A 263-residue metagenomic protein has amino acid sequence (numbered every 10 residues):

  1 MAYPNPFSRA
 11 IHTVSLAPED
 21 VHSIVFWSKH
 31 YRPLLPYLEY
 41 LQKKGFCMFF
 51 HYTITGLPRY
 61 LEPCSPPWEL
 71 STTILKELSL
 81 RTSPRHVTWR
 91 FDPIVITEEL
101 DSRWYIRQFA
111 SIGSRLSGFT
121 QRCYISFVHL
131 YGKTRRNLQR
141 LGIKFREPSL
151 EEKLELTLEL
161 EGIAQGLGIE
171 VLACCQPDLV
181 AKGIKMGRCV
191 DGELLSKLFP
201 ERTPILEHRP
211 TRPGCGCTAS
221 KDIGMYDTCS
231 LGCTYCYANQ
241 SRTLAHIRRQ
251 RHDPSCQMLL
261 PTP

Functional and structural regions predicted by a protein language model:
M1-L61, T73-T82, R242-P263: Conserved Radical SAM active-site core
H30-R32, I54-P58, P93-V95, F127-Y131 (+1 more regions): Active-site-proximal loop/turn and secondary-structure-junction residues that shape catalytic pockets, frequently
L57-S65, P93-R103, Q139-P148: Surface-exposed cleft-lining segments at the edges of enzyme active sites
L70-N137, E159-C175: Conserved C-terminal portion of the radical SAM core fold that forms the substrate/S-adenosylmethionine-binding
R107-S111, P148-E155: Active-site glycine-rich loop that binds ribose-phosphate moieties when present
R136-K144, I184-V190: Short, surface-exposed, charged loop/turn segments at secondary-structure junctions
E151-G216: A C-terminal junction/extension of Radical SAM enzymes
P213-Q240: Local cysteine-cluster metal-coordination motifs and their immediate loop/turn environment, predominantly Fe-S cluster
